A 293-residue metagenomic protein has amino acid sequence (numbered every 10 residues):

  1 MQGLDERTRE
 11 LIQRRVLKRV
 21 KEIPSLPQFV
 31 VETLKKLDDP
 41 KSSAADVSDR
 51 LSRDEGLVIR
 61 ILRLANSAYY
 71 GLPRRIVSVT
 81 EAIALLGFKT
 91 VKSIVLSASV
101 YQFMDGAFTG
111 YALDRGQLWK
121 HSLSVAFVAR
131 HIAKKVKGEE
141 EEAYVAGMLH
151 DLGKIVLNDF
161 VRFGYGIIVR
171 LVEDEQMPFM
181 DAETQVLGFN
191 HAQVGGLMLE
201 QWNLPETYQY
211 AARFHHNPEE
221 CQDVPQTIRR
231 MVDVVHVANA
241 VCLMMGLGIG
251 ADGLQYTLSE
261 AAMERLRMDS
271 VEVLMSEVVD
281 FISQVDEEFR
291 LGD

Functional and structural regions predicted by a protein language model:
M1, L17-K18, A262-D269: Charged, low-complexity surface segments at secondary-structure and domain boundaries
M1-Q255, D293: Conserved alpha-helical "signature site" that marks functionally important helical segments or helix/loop junctions
G250, L258-R265: A hydrophobic, small-residue-rich beta->alpha segment in the mid-to-C-terminal subdomain of diverse proteins
M263-G292: C-terminal accessory extensions/subdomains outside the catalytic/core fold
